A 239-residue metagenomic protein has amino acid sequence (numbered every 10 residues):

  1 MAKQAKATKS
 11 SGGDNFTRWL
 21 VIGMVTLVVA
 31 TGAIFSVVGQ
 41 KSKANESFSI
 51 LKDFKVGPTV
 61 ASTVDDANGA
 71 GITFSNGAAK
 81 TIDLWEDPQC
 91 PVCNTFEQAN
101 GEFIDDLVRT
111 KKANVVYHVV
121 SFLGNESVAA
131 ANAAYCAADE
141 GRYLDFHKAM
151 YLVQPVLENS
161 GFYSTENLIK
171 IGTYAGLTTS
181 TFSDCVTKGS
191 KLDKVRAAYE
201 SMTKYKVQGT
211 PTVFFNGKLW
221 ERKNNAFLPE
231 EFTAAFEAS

Functional and structural regions predicted by a protein language model:
M1-I50, T173-S239: C-terminal cap of thioredoxin/glutaredoxin-like
S47-N68: Short extracytoplasmic/periplasmic juxtamembrane "stem" segments immediately C-terminal to an N-terminal membrane anchor
S62-K80: A short beta-strand-turn-helix
A67-G71, N100-E102, Y199-S201: A generic local structural motif
N76, V108-T110, E126, K204-Q208: Extracellular/periplasmic catalytic domains that process cell-envelope and extracellular macromolecules
A78, N100, A129-A133, R142-F146 (+7 more regions): Stable alpha-helical elements in mature extracytoplasmic
D83-T173: Structural alpha/beta surface segment adjacent to cysteine/selenocysteine redox centers across thiol/disulfide enzymes
